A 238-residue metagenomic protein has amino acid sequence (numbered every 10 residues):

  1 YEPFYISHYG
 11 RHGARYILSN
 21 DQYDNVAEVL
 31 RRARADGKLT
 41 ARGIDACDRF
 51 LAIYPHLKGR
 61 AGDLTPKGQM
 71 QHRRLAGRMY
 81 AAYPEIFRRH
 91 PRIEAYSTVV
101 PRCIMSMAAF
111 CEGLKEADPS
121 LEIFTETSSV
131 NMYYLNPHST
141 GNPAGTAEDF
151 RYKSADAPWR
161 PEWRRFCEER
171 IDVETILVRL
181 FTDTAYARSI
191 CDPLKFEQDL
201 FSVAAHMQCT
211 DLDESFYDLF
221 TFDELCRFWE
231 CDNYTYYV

Functional and structural regions predicted by a protein language model:
Y1-R92, T98-V238: Signature for phosphate-centric chemistry
